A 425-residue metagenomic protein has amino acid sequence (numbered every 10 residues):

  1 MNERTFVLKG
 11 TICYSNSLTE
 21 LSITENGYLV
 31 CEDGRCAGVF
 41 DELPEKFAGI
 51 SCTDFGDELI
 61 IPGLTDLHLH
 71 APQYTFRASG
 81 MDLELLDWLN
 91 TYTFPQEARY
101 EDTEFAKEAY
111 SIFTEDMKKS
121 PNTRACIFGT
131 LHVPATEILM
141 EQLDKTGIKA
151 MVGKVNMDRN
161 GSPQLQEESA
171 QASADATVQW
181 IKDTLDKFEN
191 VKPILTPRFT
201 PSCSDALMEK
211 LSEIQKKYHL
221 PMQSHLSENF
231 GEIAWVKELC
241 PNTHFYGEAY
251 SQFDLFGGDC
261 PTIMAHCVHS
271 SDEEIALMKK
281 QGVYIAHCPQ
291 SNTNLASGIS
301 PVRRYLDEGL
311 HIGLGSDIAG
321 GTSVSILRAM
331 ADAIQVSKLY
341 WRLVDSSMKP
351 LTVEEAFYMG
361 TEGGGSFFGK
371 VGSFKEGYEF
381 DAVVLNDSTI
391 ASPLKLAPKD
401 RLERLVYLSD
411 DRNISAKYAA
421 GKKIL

Functional and structural regions predicted by a protein language model:
M1-F47, L59: N-terminal metal-binding scaffold of metallo-dependent hydrolase/deaminase domains
N2-K9, E45-W88, S111, K118-K119: Replace "His-x-His-based motif
T11, L29, G34, D57 (+16 more regions): Divalent metal-coordination and catalytic microenvironments
T11, Q252-G258, R303-A391: His/Asp/Glu-enriched, well-ordered alpha-helical/loop segment that forms or immediately abuts the divalent-metal
Y14-S17, E379-L425: C-terminal cap of metal-dependent C-N hydrolases
R77-A106, R159-Q171, N229-D259, D332-L351: Active-site gating loops and adjacent loop-to-helix segments of metal-dependent hydrolytic enzymes
R77-I148, S173-K187: Alpha-helical scaffold segments that flank or form the walls of functional sites
I138-V268: Metal-coordinating catalytic core of metallo-dependent amide/deamination hydrolases
